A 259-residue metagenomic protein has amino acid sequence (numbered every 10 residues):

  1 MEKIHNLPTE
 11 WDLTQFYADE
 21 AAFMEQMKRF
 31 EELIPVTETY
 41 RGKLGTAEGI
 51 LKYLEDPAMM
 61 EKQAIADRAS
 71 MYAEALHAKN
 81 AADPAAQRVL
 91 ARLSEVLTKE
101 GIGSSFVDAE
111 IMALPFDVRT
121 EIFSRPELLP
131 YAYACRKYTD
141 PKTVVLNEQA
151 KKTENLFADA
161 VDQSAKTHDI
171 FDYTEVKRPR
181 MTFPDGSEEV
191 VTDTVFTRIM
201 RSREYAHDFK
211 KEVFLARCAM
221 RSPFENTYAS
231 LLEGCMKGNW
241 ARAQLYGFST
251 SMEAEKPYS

Functional and structural regions predicted by a protein language model:
M1-S259: A well-structured
